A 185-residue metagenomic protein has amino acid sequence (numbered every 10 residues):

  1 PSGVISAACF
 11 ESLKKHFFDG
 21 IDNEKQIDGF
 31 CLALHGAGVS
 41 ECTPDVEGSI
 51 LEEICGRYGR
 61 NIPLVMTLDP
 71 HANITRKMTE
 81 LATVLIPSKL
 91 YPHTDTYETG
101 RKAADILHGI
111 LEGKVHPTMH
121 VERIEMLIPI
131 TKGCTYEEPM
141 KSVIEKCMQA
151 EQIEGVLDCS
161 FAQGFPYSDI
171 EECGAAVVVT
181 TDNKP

Functional and structural regions predicted by a protein language model:
P1-D19, G174, V178: N-terminal glycine-rich anion-binding loop in soluble enzyme alpha/beta folds
S2-G3, H35-S40, P92, R123-G133: Active-site-proximal beta-alpha loop/turn segments in soluble metabolic enzymes
A7-K14, E24-E112: Active-site histidine-anchored catalytic micro-motif
G20, E24, R57, L81 (+4 more regions): Change "in soluble alpha/beta enzymes" to "in soluble alpha/beta proteins
L68, I86-K89, R123-I128, T181: Short, structured patches in soluble enzyme cores that scaffold and shape functional sites
A82-I86, E122-M126, E171-A176: Short acidic (Asp/Glu) and glycine-rich catalytic loops that position anionic groups and cofactors
G100, A104, H108-M148: Conserved anion/nucleotide-ligand pocket segment
T131-P185: Hard-cation-handling environments
